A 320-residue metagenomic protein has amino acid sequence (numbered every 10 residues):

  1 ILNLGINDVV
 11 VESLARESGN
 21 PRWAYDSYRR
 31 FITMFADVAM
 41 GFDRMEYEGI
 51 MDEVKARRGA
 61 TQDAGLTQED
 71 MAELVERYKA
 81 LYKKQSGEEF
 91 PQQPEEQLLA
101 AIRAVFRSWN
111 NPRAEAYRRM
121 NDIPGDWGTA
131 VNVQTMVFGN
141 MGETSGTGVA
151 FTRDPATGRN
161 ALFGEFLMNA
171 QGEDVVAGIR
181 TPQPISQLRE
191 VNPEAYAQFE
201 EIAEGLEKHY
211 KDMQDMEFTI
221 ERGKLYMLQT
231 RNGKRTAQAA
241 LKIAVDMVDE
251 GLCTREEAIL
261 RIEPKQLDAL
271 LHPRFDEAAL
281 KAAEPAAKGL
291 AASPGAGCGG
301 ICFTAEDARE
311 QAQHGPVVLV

Functional and structural regions predicted by a protein language model:
I1-A282, L290, T304-V318: Nucleotide/phosphate-binding sheet-loop regions of phosphoryl- and nucleotidyl-transfer enzymes
P285: Exposed beta-strand face motif in extracellular beta-rich ectodomains
K288, A292-I301: Short, flexible, surface-exposed loop segments at domain boundaries
